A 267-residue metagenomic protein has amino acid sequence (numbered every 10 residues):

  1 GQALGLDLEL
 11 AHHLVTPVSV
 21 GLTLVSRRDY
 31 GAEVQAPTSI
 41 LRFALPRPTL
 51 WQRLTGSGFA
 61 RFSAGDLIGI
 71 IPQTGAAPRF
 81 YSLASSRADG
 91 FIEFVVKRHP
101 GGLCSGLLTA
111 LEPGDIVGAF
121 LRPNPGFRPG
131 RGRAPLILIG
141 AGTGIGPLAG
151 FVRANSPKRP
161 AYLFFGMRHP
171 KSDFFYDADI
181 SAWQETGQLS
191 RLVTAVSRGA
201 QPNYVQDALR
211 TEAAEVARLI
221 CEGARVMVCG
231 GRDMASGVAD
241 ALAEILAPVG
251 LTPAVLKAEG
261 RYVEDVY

Functional and structural regions predicted by a protein language model:
G1-Y267: FNR-like FAD-binding dehydrogenase module
